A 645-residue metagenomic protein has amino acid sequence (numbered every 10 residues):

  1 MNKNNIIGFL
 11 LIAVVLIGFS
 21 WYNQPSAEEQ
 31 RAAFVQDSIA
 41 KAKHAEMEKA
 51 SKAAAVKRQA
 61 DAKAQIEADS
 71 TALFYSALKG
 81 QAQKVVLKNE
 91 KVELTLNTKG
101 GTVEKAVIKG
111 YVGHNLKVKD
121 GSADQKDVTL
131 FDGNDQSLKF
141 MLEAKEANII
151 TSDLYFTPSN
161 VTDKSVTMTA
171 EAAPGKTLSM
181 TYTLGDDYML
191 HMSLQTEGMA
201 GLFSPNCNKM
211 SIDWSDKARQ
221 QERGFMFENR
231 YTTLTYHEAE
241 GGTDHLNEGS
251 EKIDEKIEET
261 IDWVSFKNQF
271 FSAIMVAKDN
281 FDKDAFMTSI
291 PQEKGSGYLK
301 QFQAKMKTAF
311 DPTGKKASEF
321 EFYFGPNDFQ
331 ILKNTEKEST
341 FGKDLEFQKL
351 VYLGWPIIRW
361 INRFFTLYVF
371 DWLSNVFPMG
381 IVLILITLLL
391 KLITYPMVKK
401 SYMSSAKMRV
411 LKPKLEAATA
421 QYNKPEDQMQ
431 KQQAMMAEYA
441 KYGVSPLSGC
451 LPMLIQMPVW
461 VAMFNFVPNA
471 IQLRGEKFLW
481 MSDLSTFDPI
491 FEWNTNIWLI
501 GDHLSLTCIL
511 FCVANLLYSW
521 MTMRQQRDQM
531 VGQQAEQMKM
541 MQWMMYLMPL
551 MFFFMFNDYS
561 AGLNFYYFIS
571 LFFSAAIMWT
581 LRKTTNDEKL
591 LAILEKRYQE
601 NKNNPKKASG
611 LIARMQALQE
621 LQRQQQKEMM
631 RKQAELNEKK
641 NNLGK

Functional and structural regions predicted by a protein language model:
M1-K57, L96, L194-E197, N206-N229 (+5 more regions): Helix-loop-helix
K49-A82: Short, Gly/Pro- and small/polar-rich lid/capping loops
A77-L345: Soluble non-transmembrane domains of integral membrane proteins
